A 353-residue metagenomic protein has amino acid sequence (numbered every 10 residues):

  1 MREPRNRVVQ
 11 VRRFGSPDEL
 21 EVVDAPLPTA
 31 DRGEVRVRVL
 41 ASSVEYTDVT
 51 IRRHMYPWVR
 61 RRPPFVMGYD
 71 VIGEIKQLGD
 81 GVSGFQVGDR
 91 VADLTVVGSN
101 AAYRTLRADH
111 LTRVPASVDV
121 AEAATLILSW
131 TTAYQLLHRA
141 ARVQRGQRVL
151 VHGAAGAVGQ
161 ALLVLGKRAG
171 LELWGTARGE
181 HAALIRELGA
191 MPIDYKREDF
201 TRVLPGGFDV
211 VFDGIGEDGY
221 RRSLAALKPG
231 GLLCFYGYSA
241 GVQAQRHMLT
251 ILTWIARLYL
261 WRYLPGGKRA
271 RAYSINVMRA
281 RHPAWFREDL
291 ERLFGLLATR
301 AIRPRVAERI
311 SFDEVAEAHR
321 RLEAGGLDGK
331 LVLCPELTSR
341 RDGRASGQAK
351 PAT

Functional and structural regions predicted by a protein language model:
R2-P4, F294-R309, A316-T353: C-terminal capping/lid region of NAD(P)-dependent oxidoreductase domains
R2-P4, S16-E19, A25-I72: N-terminal glycine-rich beta->alpha transition that marks the start or flank of a dinucleotide-binding site
I72-V96: A glycine-/small-residue-rich N-terminal strand-loop-strand element that serves as the cofactor-binding glycine loop
Q86, A116-D119, R142-R148: Short helix-loop-beta connector
T95-A108: A structural motif shared across PLP-dependent enzymes of the aminotransferase-like
W130-R197: Mid-domain Rossmann-like dinucleotide-binding core that forms the NAD(H)/NADP(H) cofactor-binding site
V203-V210: A short acidic, Gly/Pro-enriched loop at the edge of an enzyme's catalytic core that lines a small-molecule cofactor
D218-T299, P335-R344, K350-T353: Glycine-rich phosphate-binding loop and adjacent beta-alpha segment of Rossmann(oid) nucleotide-cofactor-binding
